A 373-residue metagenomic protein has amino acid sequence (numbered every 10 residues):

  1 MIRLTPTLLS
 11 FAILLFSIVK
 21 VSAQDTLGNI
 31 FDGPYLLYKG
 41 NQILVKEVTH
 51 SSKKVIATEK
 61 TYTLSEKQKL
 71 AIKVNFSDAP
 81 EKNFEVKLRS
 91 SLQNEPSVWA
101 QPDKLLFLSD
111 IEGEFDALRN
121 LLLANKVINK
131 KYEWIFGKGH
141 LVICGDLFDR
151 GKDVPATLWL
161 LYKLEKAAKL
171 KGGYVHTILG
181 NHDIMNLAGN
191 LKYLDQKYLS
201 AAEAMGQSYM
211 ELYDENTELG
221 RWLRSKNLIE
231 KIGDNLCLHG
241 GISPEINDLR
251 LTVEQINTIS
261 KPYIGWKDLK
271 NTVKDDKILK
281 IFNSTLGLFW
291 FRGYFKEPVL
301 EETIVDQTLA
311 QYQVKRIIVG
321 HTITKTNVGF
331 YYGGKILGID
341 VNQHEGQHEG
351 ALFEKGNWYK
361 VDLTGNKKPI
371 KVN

Functional and structural regions predicted by a protein language model:
M1-T26: Bacterial Sec-dependent N-terminal signal peptides
Q24-N373: Feature recognizes metal-dependent phosphohydrolase scaffolds
